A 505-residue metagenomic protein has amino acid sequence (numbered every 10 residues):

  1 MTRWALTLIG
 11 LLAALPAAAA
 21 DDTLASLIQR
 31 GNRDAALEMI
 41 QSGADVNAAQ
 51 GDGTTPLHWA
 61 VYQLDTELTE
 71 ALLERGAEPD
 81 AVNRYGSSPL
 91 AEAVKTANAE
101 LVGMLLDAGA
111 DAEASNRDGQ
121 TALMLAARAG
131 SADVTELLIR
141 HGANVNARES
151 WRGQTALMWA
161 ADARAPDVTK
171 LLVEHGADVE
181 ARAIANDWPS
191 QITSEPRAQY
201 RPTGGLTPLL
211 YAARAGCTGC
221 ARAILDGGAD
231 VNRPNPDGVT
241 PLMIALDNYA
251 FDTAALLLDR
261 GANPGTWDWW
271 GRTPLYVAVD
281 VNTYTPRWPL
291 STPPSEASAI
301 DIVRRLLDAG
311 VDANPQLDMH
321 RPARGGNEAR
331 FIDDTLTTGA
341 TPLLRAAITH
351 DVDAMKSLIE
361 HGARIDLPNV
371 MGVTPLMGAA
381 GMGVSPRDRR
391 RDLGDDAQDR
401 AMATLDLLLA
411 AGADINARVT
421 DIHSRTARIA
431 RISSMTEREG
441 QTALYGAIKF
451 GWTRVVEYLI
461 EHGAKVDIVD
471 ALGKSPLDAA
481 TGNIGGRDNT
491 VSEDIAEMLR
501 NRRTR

Functional and structural regions predicted by a protein language model:
A5-A14: Bacterial N-terminal signal peptides
S26-R30, W59-D65, E92-N98, L125-S131 (+11 more regions): Ankyrin repeat A-helix N-terminal signature
R33-I40, D65-L73, N98-L106, S131-I139 (+10 more regions): Ankyrin repeat structural motif
A49, V82, S115, R148-E149 (+10 more regions): Ankyrin-repeat boundary/linker signal
G51-D52, R84-Y85, R117-D118, W151-R152 (+7 more regions): Ankyrin repeat start-site detector
V466-T504: Leucine-rich solenoid repeat scaffolds
